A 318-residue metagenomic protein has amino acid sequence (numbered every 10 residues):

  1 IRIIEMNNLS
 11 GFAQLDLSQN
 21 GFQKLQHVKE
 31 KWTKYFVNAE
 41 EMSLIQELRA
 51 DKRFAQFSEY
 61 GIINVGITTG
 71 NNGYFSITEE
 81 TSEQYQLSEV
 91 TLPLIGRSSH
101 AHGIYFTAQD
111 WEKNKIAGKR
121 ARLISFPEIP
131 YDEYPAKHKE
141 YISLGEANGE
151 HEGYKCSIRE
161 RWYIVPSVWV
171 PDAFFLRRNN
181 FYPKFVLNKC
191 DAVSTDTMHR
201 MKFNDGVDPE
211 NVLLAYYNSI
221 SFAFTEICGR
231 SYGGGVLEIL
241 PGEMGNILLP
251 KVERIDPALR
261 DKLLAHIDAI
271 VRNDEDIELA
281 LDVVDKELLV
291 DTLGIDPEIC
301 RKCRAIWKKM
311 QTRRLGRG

Functional and structural regions predicted by a protein language model:
I1-S58: Flexible, glycine-/basic-rich loop-and-beta segments that form/coincide with the SAM-dependent methyltransferase
I4-N7, S18, P127, N204 (+2 more regions): A structural detector for beta-sheet-dominated domains
L9, R53, E150, D274-E275: Residue-level recognition of short, well-ordered coil/turn positions that link secondary-structure elements
T33, E41-I255, D261, A265 (+1 more regions): Polybasic, glycine- and aromatic-enriched phosphate-binding surface used to engage nucleic acids
I45, W307-Q311: Long, compositionally biased, charged low-complexity segments
I104, H151, K184, T225-G229 (+5 more regions): Intrinsically disordered or highly flexible coil/loop and linker segments, enriched in small and charged/polar residues
K251-I299, C303-W307: Extended amphipathic alpha-helical segments enriched in small hydrophobics
